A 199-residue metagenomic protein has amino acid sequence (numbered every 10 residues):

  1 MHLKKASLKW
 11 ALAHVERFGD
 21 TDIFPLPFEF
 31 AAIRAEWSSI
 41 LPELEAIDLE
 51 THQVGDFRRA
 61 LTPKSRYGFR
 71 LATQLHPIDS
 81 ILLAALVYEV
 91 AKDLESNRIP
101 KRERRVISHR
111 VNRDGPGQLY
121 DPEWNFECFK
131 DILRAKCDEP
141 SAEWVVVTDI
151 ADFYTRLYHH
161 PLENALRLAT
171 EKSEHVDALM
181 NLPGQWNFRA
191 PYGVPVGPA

Functional and structural regions predicted by a protein language model:
M1-K64, G68: Non-catalytic, polymerase-adjacent accessory regions of viral genome-replication enzymes
A32-E43, Q53, F57, H76-A85 (+3 more regions): Generic alpha-helix structural propensity
D56-L61, R98-E103, V176-L182: Short coil/turn segments at secondary-structure boundaries
F57-A60, L71-L75, F129-D138, G193: Catalytic micro-motifs at enzyme active sites that drive phosphoryl/nucleotidyl and oxygen chemistry
S65-Q74, R105-G117, V146-T148, F188-P195: Short acidic, glycine/Ser/Thr-rich loop/turn "cap" segments at secondary-structure junctions
L71-K101, Y154, A190-A199: Conserved pre-motif C helix in the palm subdomain of viral-like polymerases
V87-V147, D152-Y158: Active-site-proximal segment of RNA-dependent polymerases
D131-A199: Conserved polymerase palm-domain catalytic core
